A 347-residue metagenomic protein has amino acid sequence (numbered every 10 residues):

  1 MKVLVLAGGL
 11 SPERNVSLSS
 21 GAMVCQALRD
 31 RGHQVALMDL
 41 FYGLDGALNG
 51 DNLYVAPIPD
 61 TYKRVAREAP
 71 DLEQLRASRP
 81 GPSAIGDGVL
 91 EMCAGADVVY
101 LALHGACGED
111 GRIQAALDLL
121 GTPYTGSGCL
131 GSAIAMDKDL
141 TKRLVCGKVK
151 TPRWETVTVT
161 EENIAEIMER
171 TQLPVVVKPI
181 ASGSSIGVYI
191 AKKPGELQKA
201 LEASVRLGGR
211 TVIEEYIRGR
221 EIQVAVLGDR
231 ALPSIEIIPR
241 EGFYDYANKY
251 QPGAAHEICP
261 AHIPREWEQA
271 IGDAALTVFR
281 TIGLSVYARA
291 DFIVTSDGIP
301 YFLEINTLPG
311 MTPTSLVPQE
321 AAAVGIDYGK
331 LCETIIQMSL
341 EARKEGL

Functional and structural regions predicted by a protein language model:
M1-L130, I134-M136, L140, L144 (+2 more regions): ATP-binding N-terminal substructure of ATP-dependent carboxylate-amine bond-forming enzymes
V3-A7, S19, V89-C93, S132-R220: Active-site nucleotide/adenylate-binding loops and adjacent lid/helix of ATP-dependent enzymes
V35, P123-Y124, T151, V175 (+1 more regions): Hydrophobic beta-strand scaffold residues
G105, R240, N306-E320: Glycine-rich phosphate/pyrophosphate-binding beta-alpha loops
Y189-D273, V294-Y301: Phosphate-binding site of ATP-dependent enzymes
E215, V224-V226, F279-M311, A321: Conserved metal-phosphate-binding beta-hairpin within the catalytic cores of diverse ATP-dependent phosphoryl-transfer
E236-A288, Q319-L347: Active-site "cap" helix and flanking loop/linker of ATP-utilizing ligase/carboxylase catalytic domains
